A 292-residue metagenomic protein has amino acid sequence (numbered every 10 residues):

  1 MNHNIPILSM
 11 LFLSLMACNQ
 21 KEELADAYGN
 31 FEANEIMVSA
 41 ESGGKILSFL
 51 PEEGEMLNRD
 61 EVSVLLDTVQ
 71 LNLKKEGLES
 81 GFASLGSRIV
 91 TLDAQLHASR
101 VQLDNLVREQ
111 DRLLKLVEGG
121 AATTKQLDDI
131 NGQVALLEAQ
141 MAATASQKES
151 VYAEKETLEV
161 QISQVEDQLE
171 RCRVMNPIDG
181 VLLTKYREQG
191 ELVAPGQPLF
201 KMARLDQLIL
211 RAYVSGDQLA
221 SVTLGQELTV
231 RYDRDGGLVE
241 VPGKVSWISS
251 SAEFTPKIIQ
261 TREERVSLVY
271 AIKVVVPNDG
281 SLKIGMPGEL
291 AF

Functional and structural regions predicted by a protein language model:
N2-M10: Sec-dependent signal peptide recognition, specifically the positively charged N-region followed immediately by
S14-A17: C-terminal motif of bacterial Sec signal peptides marking the signal peptidase cleavage site
N19-K21: Bacterial signal peptide processing site
E23-D26, L73-A94, A98-Q102, K125 (+2 more regions): Extended amphipathic alpha-helical segments
L24-S87, G119-Q126, T184-E188, S215-D217 (+3 more regions): Long, amphipathic coiled-coil "stalk"/hairpin helices in large membrane-associated assemblies
N30-F31, I46-E52, M56-V62, E166-Q168 (+3 more regions): Surface-exposed patches in structured soluble domains
A212-E240, V266-L290: Surface-exposed connector loops and short turns at secondary-structure junctions
S251-R262: Short, solvent-exposed secondary-structure boundary/capping segments
